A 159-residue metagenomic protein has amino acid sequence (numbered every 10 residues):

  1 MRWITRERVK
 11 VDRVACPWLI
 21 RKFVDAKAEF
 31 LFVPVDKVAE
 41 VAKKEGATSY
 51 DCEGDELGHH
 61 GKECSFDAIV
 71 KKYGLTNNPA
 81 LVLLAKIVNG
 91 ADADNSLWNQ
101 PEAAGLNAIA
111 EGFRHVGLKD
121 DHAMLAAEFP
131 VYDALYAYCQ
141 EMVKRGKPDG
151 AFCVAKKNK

Functional and structural regions predicted by a protein language model:
R2-R6, R13-L83: Conserved, aromatic- and glycine-enriched, well-ordered alpha/beta core segments that occur as contiguous structural
D12-R13, L125: Active-site-proximal structural scaffolding
K72-N158: A charged, amphipathic interaction segment
